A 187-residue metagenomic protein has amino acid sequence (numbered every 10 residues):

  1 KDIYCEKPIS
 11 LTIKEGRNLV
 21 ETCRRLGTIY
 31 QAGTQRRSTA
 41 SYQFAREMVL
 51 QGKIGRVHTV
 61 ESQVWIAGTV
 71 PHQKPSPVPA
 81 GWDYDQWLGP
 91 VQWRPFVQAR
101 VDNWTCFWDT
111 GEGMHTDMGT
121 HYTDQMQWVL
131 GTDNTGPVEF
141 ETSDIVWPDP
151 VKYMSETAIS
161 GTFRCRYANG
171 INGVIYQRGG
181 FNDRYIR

Functional and structural regions predicted by a protein language model:
K1-S38, G52: Beta-strand-loop-alpha-helix segment that lines the small-molecule cofactor/substrate pocket of alpha/beta enzymes
Y4-C5, L11, I29-A32, H58-S62 (+4 more regions): Structural recognition of the beta-strand scaffold that forms the well-ordered cores of secreted hydrolase catalytic
E21-T28, Q43-H58, P75-G81: Basic phosphate/pyrophosphate-binding loop/patch that engages nucleotide-derived ligands
C23-R25, T39, W82, E156-S160: Short, solvent-exposed loop/turn segments at the edges of secondary structure
E61-R100: Core domains of carbohydrate- and sulfate-ester-processing enzymes
D85-I171: Rossmann-like dinucleotide-binding domain that binds NAD(P)(H)
G170-Y185: Flexible, glycine/threonine-enriched loop-and-boundary segments that flank and lead into catalytic domains of large
